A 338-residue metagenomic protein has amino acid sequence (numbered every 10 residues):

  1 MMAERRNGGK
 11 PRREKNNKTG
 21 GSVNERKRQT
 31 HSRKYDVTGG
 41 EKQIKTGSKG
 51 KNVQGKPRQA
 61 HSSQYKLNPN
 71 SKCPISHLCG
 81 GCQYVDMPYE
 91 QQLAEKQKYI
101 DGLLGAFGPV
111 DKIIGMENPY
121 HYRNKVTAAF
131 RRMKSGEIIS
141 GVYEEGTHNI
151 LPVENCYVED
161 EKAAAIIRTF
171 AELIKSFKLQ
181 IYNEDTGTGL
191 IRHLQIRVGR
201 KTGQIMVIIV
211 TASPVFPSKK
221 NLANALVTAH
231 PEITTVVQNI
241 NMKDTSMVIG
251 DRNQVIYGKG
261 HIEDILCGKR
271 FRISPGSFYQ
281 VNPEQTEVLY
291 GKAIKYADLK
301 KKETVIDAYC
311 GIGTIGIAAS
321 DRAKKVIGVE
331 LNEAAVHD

Functional and structural regions predicted by a protein language model:
A3-K18, S22-R28, V37-E41, S48-K49 (+4 more regions): Rossmann-like S-adenosyl-L-methionine
K66-S71, L78-I181, K201, F216: Extended interfacial segments that mediate partner engagement and assembly in macromolecular machines
C82, L194, V236: Residue-level signal for inorganic ion chemistry
N124, G203-I205, K302-E303: Nucleotide donor/acceptor-binding cores
P152-E154, V158, A163, I167 (+3 more regions): Accessory substrate-recognition/RNA-binding modules or partner subunits associated with SAM-dependent
C156, R192, R197: RNA-binding accessory domains that recognize and position tRNA/RNA substrates
I181-T188, V305: Short helix/loop segment immediately N-terminal to the Walker
I196, T202-A212, R270-S274: Short, aliphatic-rich beta-strand segments
